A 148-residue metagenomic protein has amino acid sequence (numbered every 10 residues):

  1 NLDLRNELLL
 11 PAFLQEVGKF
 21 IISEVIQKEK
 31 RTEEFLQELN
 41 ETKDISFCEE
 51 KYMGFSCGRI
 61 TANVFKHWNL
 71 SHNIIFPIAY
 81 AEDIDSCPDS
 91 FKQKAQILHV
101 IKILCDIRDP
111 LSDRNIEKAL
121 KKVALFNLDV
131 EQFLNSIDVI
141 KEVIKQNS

Functional and structural regions predicted by a protein language model:
L2-D3, L10-S148: Metal-dependent nucleotide-binding catalytic modules
